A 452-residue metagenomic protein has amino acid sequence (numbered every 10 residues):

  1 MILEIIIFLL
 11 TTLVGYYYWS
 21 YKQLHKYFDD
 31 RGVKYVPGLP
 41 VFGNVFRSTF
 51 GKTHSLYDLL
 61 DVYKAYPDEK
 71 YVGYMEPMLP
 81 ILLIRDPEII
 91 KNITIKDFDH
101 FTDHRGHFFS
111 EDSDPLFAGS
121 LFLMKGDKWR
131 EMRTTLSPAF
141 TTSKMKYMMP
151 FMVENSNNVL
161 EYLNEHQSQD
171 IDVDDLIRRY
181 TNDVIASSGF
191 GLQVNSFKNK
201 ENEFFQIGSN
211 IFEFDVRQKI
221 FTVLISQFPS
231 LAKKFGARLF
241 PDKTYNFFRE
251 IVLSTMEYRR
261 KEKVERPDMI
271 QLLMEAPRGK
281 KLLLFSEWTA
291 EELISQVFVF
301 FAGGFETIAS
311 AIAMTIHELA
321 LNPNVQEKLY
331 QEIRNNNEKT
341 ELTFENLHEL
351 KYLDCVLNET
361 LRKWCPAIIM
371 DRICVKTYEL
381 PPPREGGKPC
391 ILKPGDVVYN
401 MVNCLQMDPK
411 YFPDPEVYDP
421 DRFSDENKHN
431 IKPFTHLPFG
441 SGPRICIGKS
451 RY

Functional and structural regions predicted by a protein language model:
M1-V14, Y74-L82, S143-E154, N164-S187 (+5 more regions): Cytochrome P450
I2-D114, D127-E131, F151-E161, T244 (+2 more regions): N-terminal membrane-proximal hinge/A-helix region immediately C-terminal to the signal-anchor transmembrane segment
F46-D68, E250, S254, T340-G387 (+1 more regions): Conserved cytochrome P450 K-helix E-x-x-R motif and the immediately C-terminal K′/meander segment
F46-F50, L60, T141-S143, S168 (+4 more regions): Conserved cytochrome P450 catalytic core segment spanning the I/J/K helices
M78-K91, A118, N157-L160, I171-K198 (+4 more regions): Hydrophobic mid-domain F-helix/FG-region of cytochrome P450s
A118-G119, G387-P389, P394, E426-Y452: Cytochrome P450 heme-thiolate "Cys pocket" and heme-binding signature region
T307-E332, S450-Y452: Cytochrome P450 catalytic-core helices
N400-K428: Conserved cytochrome P450 K-helix/beta-meander segment immediately N-terminal to the heme-binding cysteine loop
